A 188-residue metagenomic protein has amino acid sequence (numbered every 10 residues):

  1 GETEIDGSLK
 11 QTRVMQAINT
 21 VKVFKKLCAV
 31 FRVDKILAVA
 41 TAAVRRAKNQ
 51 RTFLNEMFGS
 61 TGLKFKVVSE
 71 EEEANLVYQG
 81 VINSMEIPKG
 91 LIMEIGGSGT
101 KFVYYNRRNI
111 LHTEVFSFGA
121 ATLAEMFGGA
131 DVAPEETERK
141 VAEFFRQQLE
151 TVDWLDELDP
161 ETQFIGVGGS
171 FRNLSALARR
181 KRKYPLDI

Functional and structural regions predicted by a protein language model:
E2-F31, A38-N55, G59-K89, Y104-R107 (+1 more regions): Helical "lid/coupling" subdomains associated with nucleotide-phosphate turnover
E94: Conserved catalytic-loop position in the HRD/HxD motif
G97-G99: Active-site-adjacent helix-turn-beta-strand microarchitecture at beta-sheet edges that either contains or buttresses
